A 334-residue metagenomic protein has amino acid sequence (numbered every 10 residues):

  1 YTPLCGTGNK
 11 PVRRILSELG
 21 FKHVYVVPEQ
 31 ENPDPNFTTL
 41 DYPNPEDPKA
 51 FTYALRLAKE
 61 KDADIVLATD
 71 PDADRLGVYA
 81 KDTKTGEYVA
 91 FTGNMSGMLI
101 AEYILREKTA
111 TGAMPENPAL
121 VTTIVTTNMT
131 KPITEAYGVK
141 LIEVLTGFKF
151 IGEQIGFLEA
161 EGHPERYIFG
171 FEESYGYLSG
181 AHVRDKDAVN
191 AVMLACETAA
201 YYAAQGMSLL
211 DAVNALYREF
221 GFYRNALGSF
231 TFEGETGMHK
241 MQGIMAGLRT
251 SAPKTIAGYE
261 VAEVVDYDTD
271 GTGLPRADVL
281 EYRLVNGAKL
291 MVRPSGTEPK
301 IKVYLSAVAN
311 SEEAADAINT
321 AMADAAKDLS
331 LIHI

Functional and structural regions predicted by a protein language model:
Y1-F21, P28-Q30: Active-site pocket-lining segments that scaffold enzyme catalytic pockets across diverse folds
P3-N9, A73-R75, V125-N128, E235 (+1 more regions): Gly/Ser/Thr-rich loops at beta-strand to alpha-helix junctions that form or flank small-molecule/cofactor-binding
V12, D74-G93, T130: Short Gly/Thr/Asp-enriched flexible loops that form oxyanion-binding sites at enzyme active sites
G20-V78: N-terminal small/polar loop signature for handling phosphorylated ligands or for N-terminal nucleophile
A50-Y53, I100, F150: Well-ordered alpha-helical segments embedded in enzymatic catalytic cores
K59, A63-I65, E87-V89, E107-R293 (+4 more regions): Phosphate-binding and adjacent anionic-ligand microenvironments
V89-I104: Catalytic or ion-translocation cores adjacent to nucleophile or general acid/base/metal-coordination motifs in diverse
